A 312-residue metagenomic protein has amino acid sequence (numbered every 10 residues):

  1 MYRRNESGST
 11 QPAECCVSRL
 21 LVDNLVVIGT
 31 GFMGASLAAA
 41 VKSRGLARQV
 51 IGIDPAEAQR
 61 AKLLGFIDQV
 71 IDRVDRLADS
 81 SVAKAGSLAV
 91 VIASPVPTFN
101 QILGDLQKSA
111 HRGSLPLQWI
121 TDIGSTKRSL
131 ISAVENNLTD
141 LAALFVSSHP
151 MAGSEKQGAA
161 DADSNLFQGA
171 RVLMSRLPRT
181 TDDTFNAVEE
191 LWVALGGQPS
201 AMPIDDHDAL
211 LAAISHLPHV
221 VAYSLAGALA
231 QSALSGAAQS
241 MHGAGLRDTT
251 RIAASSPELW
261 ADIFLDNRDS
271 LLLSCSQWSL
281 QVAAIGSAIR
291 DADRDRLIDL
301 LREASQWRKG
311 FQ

Functional and structural regions predicted by a protein language model:
Y2-R4, G8, P12-V74, A78-A85 (+1 more regions): NAD(P)+-binding Rossmann beta1-loop-alpha1 motif at the extreme N-terminus of oxidoreductases
N24, R48-Q49, L144, R171 (+1 more regions): Residues at the starts of beta-strands that form the adenosine-phosphate
D75-W119: Rossmann-like NAD(P)-binding element
A93-P95, G124, R176: Glycine-rich, N-terminal phosphate-binding loop of Rossmann-like dinucleotide-binding domains
I102-A160: Rossmann-like NAD(P)(H) cofactor-binding subdomain of soluble oxidoreductases
S164-R251: Internal alpha-helical scaffold of NAD(P)-dependent oxidoreductase catalytic cores
S235-S305: Interdomain hinge/lid region at the active-site interface of Rossmann-like NAD(P)-dependent oxidoreductases
